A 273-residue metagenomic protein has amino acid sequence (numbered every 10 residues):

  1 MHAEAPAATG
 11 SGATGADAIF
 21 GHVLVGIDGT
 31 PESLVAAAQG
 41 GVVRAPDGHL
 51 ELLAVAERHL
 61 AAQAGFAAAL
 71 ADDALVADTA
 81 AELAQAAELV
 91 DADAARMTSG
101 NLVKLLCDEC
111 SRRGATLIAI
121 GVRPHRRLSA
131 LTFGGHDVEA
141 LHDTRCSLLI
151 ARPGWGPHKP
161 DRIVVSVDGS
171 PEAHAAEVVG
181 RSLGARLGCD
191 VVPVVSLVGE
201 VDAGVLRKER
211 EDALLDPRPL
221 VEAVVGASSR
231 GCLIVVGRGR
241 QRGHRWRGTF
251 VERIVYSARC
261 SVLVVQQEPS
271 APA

Functional and structural regions predicted by a protein language model:
M1-A7, G15-I19, C110-C146: Helix-enriched interaction subdomains in cytosolic or periplasmic regions, typified by TIR/SEFIR signaling/NADase cores
G15-A69, A92-A94, K159-L214, G226-L233 (+3 more regions): Small/aliphatic-rich secondary-structure junction motif
F20, I120-E139, P160, V236-S257 (+1 more regions): Glycine-rich, Arg-bearing micro-motifs that act as flexible, cationic patches
A38, A84, C107, V138 (+3 more regions): Active-site phosphate/pyrophosphate- and oxyanion-stabilizing loops and adjacent acidic/basic residues in soluble
A69-A81: A short acidic, glycine-rich active-site loop that binds or catalyzes chemistry on phosphate/adenosine moieties
R96-L105, L214-E222: Charged docking surfaces used in two-component/phosphorelay signaling
L105, E109, R113, A223-A227: CheY-like receiver
A119-V122, S147-P153, V262-Q266: Short beta-strand elements of ligand-binding domains
